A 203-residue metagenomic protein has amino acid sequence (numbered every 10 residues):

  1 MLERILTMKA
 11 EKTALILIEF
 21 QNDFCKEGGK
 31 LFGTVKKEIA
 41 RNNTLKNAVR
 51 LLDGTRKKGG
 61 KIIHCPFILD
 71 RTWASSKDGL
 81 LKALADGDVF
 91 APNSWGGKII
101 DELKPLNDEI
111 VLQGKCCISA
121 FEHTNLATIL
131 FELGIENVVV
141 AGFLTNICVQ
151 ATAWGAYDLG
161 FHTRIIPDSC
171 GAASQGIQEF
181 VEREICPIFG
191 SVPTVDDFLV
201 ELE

Functional and structural regions predicted by a protein language model:
M1-A14, V49-K58, D70-W73, L81-E203: Active-site-adjacent betaalpha module
I16-Q21: N-terminal nucleotide-binding beta1-loop-alpha1 segment
D23-G28, T72-A74: Short acidic/His/Gly/Ser-rich catalytic and metal-binding motifs that mark active-site loops of diverse hydrolases
C25-R41: Acidic/histidine-rich helix-loop elements that form or flank divalent-metal/phosphate-binding sites at the catalytic
N43, N47: Charged catalytic carboxylate motif
K61-I63: Metal-dependent active-site segment of extracytoplasmic phospho-/sulfohydrolases and closely related
